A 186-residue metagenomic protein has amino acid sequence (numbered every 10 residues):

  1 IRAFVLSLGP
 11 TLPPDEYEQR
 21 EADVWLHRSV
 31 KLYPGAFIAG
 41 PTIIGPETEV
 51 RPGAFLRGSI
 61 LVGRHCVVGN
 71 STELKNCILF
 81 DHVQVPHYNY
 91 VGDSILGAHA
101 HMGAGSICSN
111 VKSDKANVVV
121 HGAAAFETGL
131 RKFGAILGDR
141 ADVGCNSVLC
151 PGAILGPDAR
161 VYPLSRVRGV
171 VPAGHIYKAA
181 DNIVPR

Functional and structural regions predicted by a protein language model:
I1-D23, R28, D158, L164 (+2 more regions): Terminal amphipathic alpha-helical/low-complexity segments used for targeting or macromolecular assembly
E18, G35-F37, G69-S71, T128-L130: Short hydrophobic/aromatic-rich motifs at helix boundaries and adjacent loops
W25, I43, L61, I136 (+1 more regions): ABC ATPase A-loop
F37, T42-E73: Acidic, glycine-rich loop-and-beta core segments that form the ion-binding/anion-interacting portion of active sites
N70, N76-R186: Glycine-rich hexapeptide-repeat left-handed beta-helix
